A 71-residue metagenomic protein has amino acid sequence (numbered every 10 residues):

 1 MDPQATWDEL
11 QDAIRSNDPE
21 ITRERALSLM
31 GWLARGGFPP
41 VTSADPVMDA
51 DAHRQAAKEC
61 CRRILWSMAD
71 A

Functional and structural regions predicted by a protein language model:
M1, W66-A71: Short intrinsically disordered terminal tails
M1-L27: N-terminal acidic leader/helix
P19-S67: Short, charge-rich amphipathic interface segments used for partner binding and complex assembly
